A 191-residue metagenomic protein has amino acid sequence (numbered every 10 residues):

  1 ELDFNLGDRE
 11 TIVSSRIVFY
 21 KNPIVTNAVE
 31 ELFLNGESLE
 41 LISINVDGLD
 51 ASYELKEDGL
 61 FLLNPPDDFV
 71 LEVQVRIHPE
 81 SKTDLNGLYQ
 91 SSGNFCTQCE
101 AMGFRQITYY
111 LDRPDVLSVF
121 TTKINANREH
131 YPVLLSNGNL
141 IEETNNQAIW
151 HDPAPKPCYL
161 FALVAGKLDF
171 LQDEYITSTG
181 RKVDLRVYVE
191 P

Functional and structural regions predicted by a protein language model:
E1-P191: Acidic/His-enriched low-complexity segments
